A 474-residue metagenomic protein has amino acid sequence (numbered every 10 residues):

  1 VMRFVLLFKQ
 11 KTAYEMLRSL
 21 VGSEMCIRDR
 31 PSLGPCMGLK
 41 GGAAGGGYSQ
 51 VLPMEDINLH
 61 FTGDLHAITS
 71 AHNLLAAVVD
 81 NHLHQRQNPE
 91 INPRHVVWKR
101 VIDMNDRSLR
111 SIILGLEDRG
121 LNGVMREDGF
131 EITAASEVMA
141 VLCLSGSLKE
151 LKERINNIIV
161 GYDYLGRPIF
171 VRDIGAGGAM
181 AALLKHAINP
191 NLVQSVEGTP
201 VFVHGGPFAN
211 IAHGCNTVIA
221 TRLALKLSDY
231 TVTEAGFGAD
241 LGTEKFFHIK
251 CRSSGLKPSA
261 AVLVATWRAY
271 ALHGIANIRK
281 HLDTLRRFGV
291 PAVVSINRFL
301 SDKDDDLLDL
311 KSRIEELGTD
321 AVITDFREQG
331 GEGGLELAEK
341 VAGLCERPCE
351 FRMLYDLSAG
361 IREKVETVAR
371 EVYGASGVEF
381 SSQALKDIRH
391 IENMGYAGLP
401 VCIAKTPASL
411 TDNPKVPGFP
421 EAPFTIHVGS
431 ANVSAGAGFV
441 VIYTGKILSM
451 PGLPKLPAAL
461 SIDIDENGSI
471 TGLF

Functional and structural regions predicted by a protein language model:
V1, S23-E24, R28-F474: Flexible phosphate-sensing "switch/lid" loops adjacent to ATP/NTP-binding sites across phosphate-transfer
M2-Q10: Right-handed beta-helix
V5-L6, M16-S19, G472: Acidic/proline-rich low-complexity IDRs
Q10-I27: Short, small-residue-biased leader/transition segments that mark boundaries at the very start of proteins
